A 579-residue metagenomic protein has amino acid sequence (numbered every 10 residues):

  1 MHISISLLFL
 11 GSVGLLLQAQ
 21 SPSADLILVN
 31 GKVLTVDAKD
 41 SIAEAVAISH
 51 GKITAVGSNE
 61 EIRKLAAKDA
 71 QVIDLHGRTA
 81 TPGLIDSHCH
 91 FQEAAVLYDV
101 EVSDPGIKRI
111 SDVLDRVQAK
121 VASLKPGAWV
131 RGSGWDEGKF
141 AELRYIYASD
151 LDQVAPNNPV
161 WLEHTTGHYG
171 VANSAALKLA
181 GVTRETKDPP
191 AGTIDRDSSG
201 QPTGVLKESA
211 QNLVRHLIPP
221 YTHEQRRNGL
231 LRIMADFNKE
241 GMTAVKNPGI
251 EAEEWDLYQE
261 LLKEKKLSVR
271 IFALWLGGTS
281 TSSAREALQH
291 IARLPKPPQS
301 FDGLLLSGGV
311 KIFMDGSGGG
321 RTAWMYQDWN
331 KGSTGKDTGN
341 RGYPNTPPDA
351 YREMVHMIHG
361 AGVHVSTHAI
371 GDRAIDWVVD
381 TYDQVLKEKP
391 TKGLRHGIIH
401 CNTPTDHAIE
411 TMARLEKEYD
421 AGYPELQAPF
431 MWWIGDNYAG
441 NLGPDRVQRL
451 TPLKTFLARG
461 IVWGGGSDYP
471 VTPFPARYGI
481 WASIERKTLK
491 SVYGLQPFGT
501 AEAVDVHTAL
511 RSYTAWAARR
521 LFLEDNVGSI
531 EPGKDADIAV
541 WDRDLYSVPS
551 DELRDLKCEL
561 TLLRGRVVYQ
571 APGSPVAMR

Functional and structural regions predicted by a protein language model:
H2-L16: Bacterial N-terminal signal peptides
P22-V29, L34, A38-A292, Q299 (+7 more regions): Divalent metal-binding segments
K32-L34, G51-T54, R519, I538-A539 (+1 more regions): Short beta-strand segments in beta-sandwich/barrel cores
G83, T281-R285, I434-Y438, V492 (+1 more regions): Short, charged, surface-exposed secondary-structure boundary motifs
V355-S366, R373-H396, D406, K417-G422 (+3 more regions): His/Asp/Glu-enriched, well-ordered alpha-helical/loop segment that forms or immediately abuts the divalent-metal
N402: Acyl-CoA/ACP chain-elongation machinery
H407-M412: Catalytic cores of alpha/beta
Q570-R579: Extracellular/periplasmic ectodomains of large secreted or surface enzymes and adhesion receptors
